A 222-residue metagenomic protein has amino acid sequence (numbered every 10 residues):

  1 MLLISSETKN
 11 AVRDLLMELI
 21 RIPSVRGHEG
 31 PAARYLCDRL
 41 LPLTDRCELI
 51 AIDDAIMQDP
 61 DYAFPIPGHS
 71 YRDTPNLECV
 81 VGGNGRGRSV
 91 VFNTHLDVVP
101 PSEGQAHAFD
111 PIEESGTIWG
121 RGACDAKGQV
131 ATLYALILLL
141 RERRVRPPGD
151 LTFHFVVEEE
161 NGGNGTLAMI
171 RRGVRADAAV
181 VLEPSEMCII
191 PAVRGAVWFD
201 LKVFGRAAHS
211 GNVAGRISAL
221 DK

Functional and structural regions predicted by a protein language model:
M1-I118: Acidic/His- and Gly-rich active-site-bordering loop/insert found across diverse amide/peptide-bond hydrolases
H95, H209-S210: Histidine-centered active-site/metal-ligand motif
I112, V197-K202: Oligomerization/assembly interface segments of phage tail-like spikes and tubes
T117-A131, H209: Glycine/serine-rich anion-binding loops at beta->alpha junctions that coordinate negatively charged ligand groups
A126-W198: Acidic/histidine-rich catalytic neighborhood of metal-dependent amide-processing enzymes
S210-K222: Acidic-enriched catalytic cores of C-N bond-cleaving enzymes acting on peptides and small amides
